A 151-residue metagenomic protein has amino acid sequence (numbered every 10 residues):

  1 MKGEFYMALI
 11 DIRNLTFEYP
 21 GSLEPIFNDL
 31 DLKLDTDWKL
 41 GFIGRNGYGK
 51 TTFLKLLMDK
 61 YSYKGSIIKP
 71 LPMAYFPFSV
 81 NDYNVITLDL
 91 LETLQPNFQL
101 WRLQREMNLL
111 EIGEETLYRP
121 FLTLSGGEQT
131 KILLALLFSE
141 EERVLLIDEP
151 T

Functional and structural regions predicted by a protein language model:
G3-D29, T36, G113: A short, flexible loop at the N-terminus of ABC-type nucleotide-binding domains that lies
T36-R45, T51-L103: ABC ATPase nucleotide-binding domain signature region
T51, E128-K131: Conserved ABC ATPase nucleotide-binding domain "signature" region
R105, I112, T116-P120: Interfacial catalytic loop of ABC nucleotide-binding domains
P120-L124, E128: Conserved ABC ATPase signature
L134: Hydrophobic anchor residue at the start of the ABC signature
L137-V144: A short, proline-enriched helix->beta-strand linker immediately N-terminal to the Walker B motif in ABC-type P-loop
L145-E149: Catalytic Walker B motif of ABC-type/P-loop ATPase nucleotide-binding domains
